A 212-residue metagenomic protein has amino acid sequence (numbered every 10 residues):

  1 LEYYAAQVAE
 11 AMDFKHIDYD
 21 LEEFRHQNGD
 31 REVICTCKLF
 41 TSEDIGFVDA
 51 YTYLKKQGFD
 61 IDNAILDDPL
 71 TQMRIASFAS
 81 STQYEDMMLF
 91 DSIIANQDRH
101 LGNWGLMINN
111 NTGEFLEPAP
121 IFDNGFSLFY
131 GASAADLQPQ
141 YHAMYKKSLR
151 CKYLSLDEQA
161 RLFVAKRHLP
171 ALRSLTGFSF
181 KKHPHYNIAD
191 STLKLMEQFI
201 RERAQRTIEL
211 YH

Functional and structural regions predicted by a protein language model:
L1-K56: Conserved ATP-binding subdomain of kinase catalytic cores across diverse folds
Y3-A11, T82, D86-F90, K194 (+2 more regions): A broad, structural surface signal
H16-D20, D67-P69, L149-S155: Short C-terminal domain-edge/linker segments immediately following a structured domain
Y19-Q27, H100-N109, H212: Short alpha-helical "patches" and their helix-cap loops
T36-M88, L195, R206: ATP-dependent phospho-/nucleotidyl transfer catalytic cores
I65-S133: Conserved kinase catalytic-core segment
A95, M107-H212: C-terminal catalytic region of ATP-dependent kinase domains
